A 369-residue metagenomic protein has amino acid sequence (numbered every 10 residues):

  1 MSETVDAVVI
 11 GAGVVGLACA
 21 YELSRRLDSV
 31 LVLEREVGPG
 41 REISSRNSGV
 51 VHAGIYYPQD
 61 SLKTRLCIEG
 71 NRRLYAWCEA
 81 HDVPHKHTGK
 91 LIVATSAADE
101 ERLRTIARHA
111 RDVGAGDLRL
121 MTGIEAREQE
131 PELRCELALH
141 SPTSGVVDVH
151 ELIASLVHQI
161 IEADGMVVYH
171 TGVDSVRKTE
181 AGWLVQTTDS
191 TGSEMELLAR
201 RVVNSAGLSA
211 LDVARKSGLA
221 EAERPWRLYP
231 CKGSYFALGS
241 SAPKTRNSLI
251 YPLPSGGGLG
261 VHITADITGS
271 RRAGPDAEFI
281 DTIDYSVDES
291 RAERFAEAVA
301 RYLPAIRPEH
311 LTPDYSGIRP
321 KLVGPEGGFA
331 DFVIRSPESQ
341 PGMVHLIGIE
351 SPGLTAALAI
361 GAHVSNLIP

Functional and structural regions predicted by a protein language model:
V5-V32: N-terminal Rossmann-like FAD-binding beta1-loop-alpha1 element of flavoenzymes
E22, V51, V83-K86, E196-L197 (+2 more regions): Active-site substrate-recognition segment that forms the wall of the catalytic cavity or substrate channel
S24-R46: Glycine-rich FAD pyrophosphate-binding loop
G49-E125, C135, G260-V261: Dinucleotide-binding Rossmann-like beta1-alpha1 core, especially the glycine-rich loop that anchors the ADP
Y56, S144-V146, G257-G258, M343-A357: Glycine-rich phosphate/pyrophosphate-binding beta-alpha loops
P58-E69, V93-R102, H140-Q159, V168 (+2 more regions): Short beta-strand to alpha-helix junction loop
L139-R201: Helical element adjacent to the flavin cofactor pocket in flavoenzyme catalytic cores
A357-P369: Internal hydrophobic alpha-helix adjacent to the cofactor/substrate pocket in enzyme cavities
